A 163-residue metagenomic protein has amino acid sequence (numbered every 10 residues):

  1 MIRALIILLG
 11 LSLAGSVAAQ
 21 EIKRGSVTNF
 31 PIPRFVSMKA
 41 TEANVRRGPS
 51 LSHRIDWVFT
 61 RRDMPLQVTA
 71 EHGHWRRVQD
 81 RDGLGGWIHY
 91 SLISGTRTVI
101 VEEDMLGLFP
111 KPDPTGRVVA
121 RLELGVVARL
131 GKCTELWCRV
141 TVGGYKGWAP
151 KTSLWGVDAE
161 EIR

Functional and structural regions predicted by a protein language model:
M1-I6: Bacterial N-terminal signal peptides that target proteins for export
A14-S16: N-terminal signal peptide c-region/cleavage motif recognized by signal peptidases
A19-R47, V58-R62, T69-H72, Q79-P112 (+2 more regions): SH3-family beta-barrel domains
S50: Intrinsically disordered, low-complexity polar regions and short flexible loop motifs
R54-I55: Beta-strand-rich domains and repeat architectures in extracellular enzymes and scaffolds, especially beta-propellers
